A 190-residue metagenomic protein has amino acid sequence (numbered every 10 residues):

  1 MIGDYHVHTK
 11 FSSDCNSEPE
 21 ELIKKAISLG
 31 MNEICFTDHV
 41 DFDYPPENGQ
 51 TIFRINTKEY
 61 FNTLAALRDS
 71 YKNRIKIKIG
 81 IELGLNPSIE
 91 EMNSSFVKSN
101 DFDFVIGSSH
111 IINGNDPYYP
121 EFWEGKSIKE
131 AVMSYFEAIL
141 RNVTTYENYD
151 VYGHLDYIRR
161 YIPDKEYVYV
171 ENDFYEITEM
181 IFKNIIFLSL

Functional and structural regions predicted by a protein language model:
M1-P87, M92, F96-V97, R159-I162 (+1 more regions): An N-terminally biased module of ancient metal coordination in phosphate/nucleic-acid-related enzymes
S13, S99-F102, I106-L190: Domain-core and long-helix interface of multi-subunit machines
